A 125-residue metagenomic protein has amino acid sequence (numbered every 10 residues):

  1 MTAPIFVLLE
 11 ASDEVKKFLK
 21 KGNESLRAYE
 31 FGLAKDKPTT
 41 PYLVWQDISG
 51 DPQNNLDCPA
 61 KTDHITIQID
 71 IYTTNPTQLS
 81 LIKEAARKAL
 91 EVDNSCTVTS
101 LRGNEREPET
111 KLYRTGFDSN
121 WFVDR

Functional and structural regions predicted by a protein language model:
M1-L56, T77: Small/polar-rich, solvent-exposed N-terminal microdomains that initiate assembly or binding
K37-T39, P59-D63, E109-Y113: A generic structural micro-feature
D47-G50, T62-T66, K88-E91, D118-S119: Short, low-complexity, polar/charged sequence segments that are solvent-exposed and flexible
K61-T74, Y113-V123: Oligomerization/assembly interface segments of phage tail-like spikes and tubes
P76-I82: Short, conserved charged micro-motifs
E84-R125: Acidic-leaning, charged glycine-interspersed low-complexity segments
